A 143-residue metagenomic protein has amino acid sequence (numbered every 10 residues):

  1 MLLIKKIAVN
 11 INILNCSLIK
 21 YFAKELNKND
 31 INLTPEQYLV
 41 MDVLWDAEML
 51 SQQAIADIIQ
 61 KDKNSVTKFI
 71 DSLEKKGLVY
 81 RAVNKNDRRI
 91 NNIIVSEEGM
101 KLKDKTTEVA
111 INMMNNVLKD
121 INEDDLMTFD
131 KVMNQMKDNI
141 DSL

Functional and structural regions predicted by a protein language model:
M1-L2, D124-L143: C-terminal regulatory/oligomerization modules of transcriptional regulators
M1-N29: N-terminal leader segment of winged-helix/HTH proteins
A8-V9, N32-D42: Short alpha-helical elements of helix-turn-helix
Y21, L39-D42, K101: Pre-recognition alpha-helix immediately N-terminal to the DNA-recognition helix within helix-turn-helix or winged-helix
D42-D46, T107: Short, locally clustered residues in the helix-turn-helix/winged-helix DNA-binding domain
A47-S51: Short capping segments at the starts of secondary-structure elements
Q52-Q53, N64, D71, N91: Residues within helix-turn-helix
D71-K131: Charged, amphipathic alpha-helical coiled-coil/dimerization segments
